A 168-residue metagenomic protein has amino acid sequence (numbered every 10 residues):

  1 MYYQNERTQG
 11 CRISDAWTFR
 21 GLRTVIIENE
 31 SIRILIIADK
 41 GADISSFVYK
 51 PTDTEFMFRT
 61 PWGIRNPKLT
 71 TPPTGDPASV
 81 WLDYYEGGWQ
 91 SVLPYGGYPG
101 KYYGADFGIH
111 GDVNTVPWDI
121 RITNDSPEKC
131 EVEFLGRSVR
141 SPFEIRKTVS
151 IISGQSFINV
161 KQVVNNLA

Functional and structural regions predicted by a protein language model:
M1-N159, L167: Surface-exposed acidic/polar loop and edge beta-strand patches at domain peripheries
